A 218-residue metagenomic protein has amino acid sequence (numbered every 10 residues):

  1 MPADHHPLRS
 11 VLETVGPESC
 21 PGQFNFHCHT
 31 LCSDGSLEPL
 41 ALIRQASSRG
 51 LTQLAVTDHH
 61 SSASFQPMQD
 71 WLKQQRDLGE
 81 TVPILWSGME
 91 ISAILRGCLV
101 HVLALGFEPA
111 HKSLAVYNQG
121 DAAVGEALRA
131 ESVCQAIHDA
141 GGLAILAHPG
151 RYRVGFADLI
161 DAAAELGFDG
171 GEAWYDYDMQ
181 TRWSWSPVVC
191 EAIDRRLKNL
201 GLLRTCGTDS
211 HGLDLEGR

Functional and structural regions predicted by a protein language model:
P2-P21, F65-G170, G217: Extended substrate/RNA-proximal surfaces in nucleic-acid metabolism proteins
F24-F26, L54-H59, W86-M89, I145-H148 (+2 more regions): Active-site neighborhood of phospho(di)ester-bond hydrolases with catalytic His/Asp-centered motifs
H29-L31, H59, G88-I94, F107 (+3 more regions): Active-site beta-loop-alpha junctions enriched in small/polar residues
S33-S36, H60-S64, R151-F156, M179-S186: Acidic-and-aromatic substrate-binding clefts and catalytic sites of carbohydrate-active enzymes
A41, F156-A162, W185-A192: Charged helix-capping and loop-helix junction motifs
I43-S64, I84-W86, G142-I145: Divalent metal-dependent hydrolysis catalytic cores, especially in the metallo-beta-lactamase
S62-W86, T181-T205: Short acidic, glycine/proline-enriched helix-loop-strand junctions
G201-G217: Short acidic/histidine-rich active-site segments
